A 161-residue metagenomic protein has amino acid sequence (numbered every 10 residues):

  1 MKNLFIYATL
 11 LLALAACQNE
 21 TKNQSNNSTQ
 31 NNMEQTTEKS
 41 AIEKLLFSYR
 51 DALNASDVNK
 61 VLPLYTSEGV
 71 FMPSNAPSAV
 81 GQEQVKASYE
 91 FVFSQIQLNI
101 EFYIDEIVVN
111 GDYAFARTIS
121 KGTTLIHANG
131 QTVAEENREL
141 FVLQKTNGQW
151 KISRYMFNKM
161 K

Functional and structural regions predicted by a protein language model:
M1-F5, Q18: Positively charged n-region of N-terminal signal peptides that target proteins for export
I6-L10: Hydrophobic helical h-region of N-terminal Sec-dependent signal peptides in bacterial secretory/periplasmic proteins
L14-A16: C-terminal motif of bacterial Sec signal peptides marking the signal peptidase cleavage site
Q18-S67: Short, low-complexity N-terminal intrinsically disordered segments enriched in polar/charged residues
K22-N23, E136-K161: Short beta-strand edge/turn micro-motifs at domain boundaries
Y49, V61-L62, G69, G81 (+3 more regions): Hydrophobic pocket/interface hotspot
V70-V80, V92-Q95: A short gly/proline-enriched turn/hairpin at secondary-structure junctions
E90-A128: Surface-exposed, charged secondary-structure patches
